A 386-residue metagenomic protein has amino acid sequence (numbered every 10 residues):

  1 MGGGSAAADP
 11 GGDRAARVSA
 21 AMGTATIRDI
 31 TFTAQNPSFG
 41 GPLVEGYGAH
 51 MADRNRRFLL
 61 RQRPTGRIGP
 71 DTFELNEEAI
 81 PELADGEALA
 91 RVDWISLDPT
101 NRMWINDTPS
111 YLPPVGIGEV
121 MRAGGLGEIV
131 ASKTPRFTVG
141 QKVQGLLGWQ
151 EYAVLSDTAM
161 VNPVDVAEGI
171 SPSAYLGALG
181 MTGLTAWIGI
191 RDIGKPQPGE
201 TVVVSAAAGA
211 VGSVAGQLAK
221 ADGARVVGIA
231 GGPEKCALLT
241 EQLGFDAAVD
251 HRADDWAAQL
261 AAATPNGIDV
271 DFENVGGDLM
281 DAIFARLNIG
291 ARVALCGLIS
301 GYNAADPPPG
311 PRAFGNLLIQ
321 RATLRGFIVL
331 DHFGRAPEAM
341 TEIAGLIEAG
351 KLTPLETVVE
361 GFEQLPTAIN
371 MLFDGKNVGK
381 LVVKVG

Functional and structural regions predicted by a protein language model:
A6-D9, R14-A21, I30: Residue-level detector of structural "landmarks"
G48, A52-D53, L330-G386: C-terminal hydrophobic helical "lid"/dimerization subdomain of Rossmann-like NAD(P)H-dependent oxidoreductases
I80-L97, I105-W149: Glycine-rich beta-strand-centered segment in the early N-terminal region that forms part of a ligand/cofactor-binding
M121-E128, T138-A206, K351: NAD(P)H dinucleotide-binding glycine-rich loop of Rossmann-like/cofactor-binding domains, especially the beta1-alpha1
Q150-E151, G231-L239, P309-F314: Short, glycine/polar-rich helix-capping loops at beta-to-alpha or helix-loop-helix junctions that flank or form
L176-D254: Mid-domain Rossmann-like dinucleotide-binding core that forms the NAD(H)/NADP(H) cofactor-binding site
W256-P265: Short amphipathic alpha-helix with an adjacent loop that forms part of the alpha/beta core around
D278-L352, V385-G386: Glycine-rich phosphate-binding loop and adjacent beta-alpha segment of Rossmann(oid) nucleotide-cofactor-binding
